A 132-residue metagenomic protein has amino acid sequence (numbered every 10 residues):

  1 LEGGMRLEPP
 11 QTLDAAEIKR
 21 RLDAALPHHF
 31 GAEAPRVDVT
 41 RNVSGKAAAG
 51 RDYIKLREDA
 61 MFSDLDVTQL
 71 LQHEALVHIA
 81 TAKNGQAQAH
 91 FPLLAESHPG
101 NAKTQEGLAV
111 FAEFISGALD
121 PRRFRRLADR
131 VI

Functional and structural regions predicted by a protein language model:
L1-F62: Contiguous, non-catalytic segments that form substrate-binding/exosite surfaces or channel walls
R21-H28, E74, H78, F111-L119: Generic, well-ordered alpha-helical scaffold segments in large soluble proteins
D38-R41, F62-S63, A89-L93, F111: Contiguous, function-dense segments enriched for cysteine-driven chemistry and partner/ligand-binding capacity
E58-A60, L70-Q72, Q88-P92: Structured, contiguous alpha/beta core segments that scaffold functional sites
L65, A80-Q105: Post-HEXXH active-site segment of zinc metalloproteases
T68-K83, E106, V110: Active-site recognition of the HExxH zinc-binding catalytic motif
A95-I132: Post-HExxH zinc-binding segment in Zn-dependent metallohydrolases
